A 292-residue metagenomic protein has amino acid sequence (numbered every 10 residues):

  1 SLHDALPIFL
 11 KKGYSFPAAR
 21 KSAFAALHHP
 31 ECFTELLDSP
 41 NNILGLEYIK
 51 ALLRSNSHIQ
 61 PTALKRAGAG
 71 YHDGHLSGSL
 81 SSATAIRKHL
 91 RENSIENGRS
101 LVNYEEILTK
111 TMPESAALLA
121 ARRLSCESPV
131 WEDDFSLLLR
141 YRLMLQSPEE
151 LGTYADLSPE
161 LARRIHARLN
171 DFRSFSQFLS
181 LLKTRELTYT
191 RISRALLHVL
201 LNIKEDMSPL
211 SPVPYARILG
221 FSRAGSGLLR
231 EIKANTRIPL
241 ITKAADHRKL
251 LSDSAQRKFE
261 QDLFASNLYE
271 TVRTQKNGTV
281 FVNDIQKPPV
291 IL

Functional and structural regions predicted by a protein language model:
L2-L6: Short, small-residue-biased leader/transition segments that mark boundaries at the very start of proteins
I8-C126: Glycine- and charge-enriched loop/helix tracts that form the active or gating conduit in phosphate/cation-handling
A117, R122-L292: C-terminal functional modules
